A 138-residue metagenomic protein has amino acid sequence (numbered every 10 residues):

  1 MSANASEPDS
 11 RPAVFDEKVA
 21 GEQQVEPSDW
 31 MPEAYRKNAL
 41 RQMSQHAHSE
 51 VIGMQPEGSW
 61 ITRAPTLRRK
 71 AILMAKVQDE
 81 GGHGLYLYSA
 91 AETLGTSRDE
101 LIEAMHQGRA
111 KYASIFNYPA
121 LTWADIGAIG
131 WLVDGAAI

Functional and structural regions predicted by a protein language model:
M1-P32, L67: Extreme N-terminal leader/anchor segments
S2-V14, K76-A104: Conserved alpha-helical segments that form or flank metal/cofactor-binding pockets of metalloenzymes
G21, S49-E57, H83, V133-A137: Amphipathic, well-ordered alpha-helical segments in soluble domains
Q23-S44, M105-W131: Acidic/His metal-coordination segments adjacent to aromatic residues that form catalytic metal sites in metalloenzymes
P32, G53-A75, A137-I138: Helix-loop segments that flank and shape redox-cofactor active sites
Y35-H46, A64-H83, T122-I126: Alpha-helical scaffold segments that form or flank carboxylate-/histidine-based iron centers
K37, R41, Q45, S59 (+3 more regions): Charged/polar, solvent-exposed surface patches and flexible loops
